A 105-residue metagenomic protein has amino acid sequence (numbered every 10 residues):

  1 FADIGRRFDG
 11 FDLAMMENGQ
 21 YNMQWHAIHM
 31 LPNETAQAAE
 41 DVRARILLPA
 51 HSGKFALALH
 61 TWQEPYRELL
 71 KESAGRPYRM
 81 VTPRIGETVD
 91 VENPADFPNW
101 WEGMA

Functional and structural regions predicted by a protein language model:
F1-D9, I85-A105: Core dinuclear metal-dependent hydrolase active-site scaffold
F1-R84: Cap/insert and terminal regions of metallo-dependent hydrolase folds
